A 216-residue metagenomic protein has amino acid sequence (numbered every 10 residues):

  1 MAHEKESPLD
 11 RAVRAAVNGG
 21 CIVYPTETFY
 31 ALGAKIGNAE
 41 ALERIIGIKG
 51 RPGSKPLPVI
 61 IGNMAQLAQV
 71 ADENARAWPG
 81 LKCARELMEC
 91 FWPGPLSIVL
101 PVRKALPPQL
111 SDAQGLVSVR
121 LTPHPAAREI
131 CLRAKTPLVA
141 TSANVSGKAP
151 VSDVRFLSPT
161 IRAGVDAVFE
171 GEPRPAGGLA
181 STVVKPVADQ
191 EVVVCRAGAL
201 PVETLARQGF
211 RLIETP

Functional and structural regions predicted by a protein language model:
M1-P216: Active-site-adjacent structural elements in enzyme catalytic cores
